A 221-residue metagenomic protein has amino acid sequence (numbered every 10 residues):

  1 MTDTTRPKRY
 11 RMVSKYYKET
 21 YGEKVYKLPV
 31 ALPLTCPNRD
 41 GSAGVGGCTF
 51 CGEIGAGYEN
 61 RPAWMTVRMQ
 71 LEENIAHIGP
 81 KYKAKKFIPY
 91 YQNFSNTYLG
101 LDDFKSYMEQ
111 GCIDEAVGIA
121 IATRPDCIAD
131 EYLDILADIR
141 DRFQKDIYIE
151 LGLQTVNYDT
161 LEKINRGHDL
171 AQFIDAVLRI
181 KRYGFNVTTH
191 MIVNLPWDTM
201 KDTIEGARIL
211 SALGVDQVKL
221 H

Functional and structural regions predicted by a protein language model:
M1-M69, E73-I88: N-terminal [4Fe-4S]-dependent radical SAM core
R39, N93-L101, I192-K201: Active-site mouth loops of central-metabolism enzymes
I54-N74, I78-L101, E115-A129, K145-Q172 (+1 more regions): Core AdoMet radical
I78-Y82, Y107-D114, D134-D146, L178-R182: Acidic (Asp/Glu)-rich catalytic clusters
G100-E109, A129-R140, L161, K201-G206: Distinct, well-ordered alpha-helical segments
I113-I119, N186-T189: Short, surface-exposed connector motifs at secondary-structure boundaries
A171-H221: Conserved C-terminal portion of the radical SAM core fold that forms the substrate/S-adenosylmethionine-binding
